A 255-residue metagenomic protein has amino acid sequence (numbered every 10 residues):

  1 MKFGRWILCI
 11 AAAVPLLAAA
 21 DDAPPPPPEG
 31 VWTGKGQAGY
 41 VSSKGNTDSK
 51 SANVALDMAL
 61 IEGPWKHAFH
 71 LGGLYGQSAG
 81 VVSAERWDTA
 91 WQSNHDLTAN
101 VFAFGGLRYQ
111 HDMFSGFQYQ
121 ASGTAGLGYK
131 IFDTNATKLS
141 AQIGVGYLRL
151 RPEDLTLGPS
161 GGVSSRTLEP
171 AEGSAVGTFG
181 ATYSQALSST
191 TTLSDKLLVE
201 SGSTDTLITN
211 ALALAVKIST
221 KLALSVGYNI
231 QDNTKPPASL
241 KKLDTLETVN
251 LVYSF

Functional and structural regions predicted by a protein language model:
M1-V31, L240, F255: Cleavable N-terminal export/targeting peptides
P27-S42, P64-F69, L193-D195: Transmembrane beta-strand segments of Gram-negative outer membrane beta-barrel proteins
G36-A38, F69-L71, G105, A125 (+4 more regions): Membrane-embedded beta-strand positions of outer-membrane beta-barrel proteins
G36-A38, V54-L56, T89-W91, A125 (+3 more regions): Membrane-embedded beta-strands of outer-membrane beta-barrel proteins, especially the hydrophobic/small aromatic
Y40-K44, E62-P64, G73-Q77, Y109-M113 (+5 more regions): Transmembrane beta-strands of outer-membrane beta-barrel pores
S42-K50, S78-A84, H111-Q118, G173 (+2 more regions): Solvent-exposed loop/turn segments connecting transmembrane beta-strands in outer-membrane beta-barrel proteins
P64-A68, N100-A103, N135-L139, L187-L193 (+1 more regions): Repeated loop/turn-to-beta-strand initiation elements of outer-membrane beta-barrel proteins
T124, L214-K217, L243-F255: Outer-membrane beta-barrel "beta-signal"
